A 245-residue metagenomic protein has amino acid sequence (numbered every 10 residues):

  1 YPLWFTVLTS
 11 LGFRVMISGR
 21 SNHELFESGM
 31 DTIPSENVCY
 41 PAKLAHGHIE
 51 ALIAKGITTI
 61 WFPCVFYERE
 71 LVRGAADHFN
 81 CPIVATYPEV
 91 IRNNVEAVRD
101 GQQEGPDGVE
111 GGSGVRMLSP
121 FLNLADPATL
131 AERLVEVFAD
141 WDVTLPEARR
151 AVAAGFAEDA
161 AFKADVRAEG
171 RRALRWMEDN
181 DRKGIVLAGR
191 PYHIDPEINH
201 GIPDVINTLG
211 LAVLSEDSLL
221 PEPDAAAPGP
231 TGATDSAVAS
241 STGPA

Functional and structural regions predicted by a protein language model:
Y1-A245: An N-terminal assembly and electron-transfer interface module characteristic of large anaerobic redox and radical
